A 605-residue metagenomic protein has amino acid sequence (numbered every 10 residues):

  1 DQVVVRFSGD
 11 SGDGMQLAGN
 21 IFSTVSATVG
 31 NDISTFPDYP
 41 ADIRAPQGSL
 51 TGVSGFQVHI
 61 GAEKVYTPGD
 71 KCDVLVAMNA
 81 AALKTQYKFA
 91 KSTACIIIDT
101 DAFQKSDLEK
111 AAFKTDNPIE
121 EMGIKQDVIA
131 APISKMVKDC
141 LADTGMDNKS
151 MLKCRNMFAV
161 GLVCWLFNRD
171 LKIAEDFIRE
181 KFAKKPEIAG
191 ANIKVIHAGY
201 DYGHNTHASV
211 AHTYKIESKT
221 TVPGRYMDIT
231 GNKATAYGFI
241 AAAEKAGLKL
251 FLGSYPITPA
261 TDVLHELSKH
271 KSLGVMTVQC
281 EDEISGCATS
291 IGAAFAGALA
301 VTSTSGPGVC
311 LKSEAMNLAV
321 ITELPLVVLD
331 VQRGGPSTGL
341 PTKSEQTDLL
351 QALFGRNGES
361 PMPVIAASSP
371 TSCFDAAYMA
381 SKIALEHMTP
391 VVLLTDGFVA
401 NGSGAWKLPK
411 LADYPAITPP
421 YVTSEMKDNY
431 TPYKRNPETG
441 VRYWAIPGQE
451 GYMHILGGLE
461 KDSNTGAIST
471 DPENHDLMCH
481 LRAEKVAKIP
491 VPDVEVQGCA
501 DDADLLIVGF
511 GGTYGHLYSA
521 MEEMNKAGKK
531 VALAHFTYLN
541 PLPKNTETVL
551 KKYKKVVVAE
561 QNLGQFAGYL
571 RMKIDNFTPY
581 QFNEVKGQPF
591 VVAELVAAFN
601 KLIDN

Functional and structural regions predicted by a protein language model:
D1-A246: Active-site cofactor/cluster-binding pocket
Q2-A90, Y237, L250-F251, T258-F354 (+1 more regions): Thiamine diphosphate
V3-D10, A159-G161, L250-G253, A300-S303 (+4 more regions): Short glycine-rich or small-residue beta-strand-to-loop segments that form or flank ligand, phosphate, metal/Fe-S
I21-V25, K91-T93, A112-D116, E266-S272 (+8 more regions): Short, solvent-exposed amphipathic alpha-helical segments in soluble enzyme and RNA/protein-processing domains
P40-R44, F103-D107, M136, I284-G286 (+6 more regions): Short gly/pro/ser/thr-enriched loop/turn and capping motifs at secondary-structure boundaries
D42, D139-L141, A208-G224, A242-K249 (+5 more regions): Gly-rich Lys/Arg/Thr-decorated short loops/hinges at beta-loop-alpha junctions or inter-strand turns that position
I124-A130, S134, K343-D396, A416-D428 (+3 more regions): Conserved thiamine diphosphate
T221, D228-G238, A246, S381-N605: Flexible, low-complexity linker and terminal segments
